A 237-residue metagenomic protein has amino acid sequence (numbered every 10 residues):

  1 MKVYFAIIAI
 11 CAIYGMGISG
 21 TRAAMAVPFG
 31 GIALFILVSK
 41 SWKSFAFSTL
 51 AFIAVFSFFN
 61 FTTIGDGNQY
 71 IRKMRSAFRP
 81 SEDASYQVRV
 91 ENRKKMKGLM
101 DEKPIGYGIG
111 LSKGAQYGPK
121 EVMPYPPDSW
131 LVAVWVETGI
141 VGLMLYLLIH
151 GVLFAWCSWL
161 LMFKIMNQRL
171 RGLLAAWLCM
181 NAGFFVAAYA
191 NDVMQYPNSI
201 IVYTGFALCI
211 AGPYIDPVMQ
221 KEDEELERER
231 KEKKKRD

Functional and structural regions predicted by a protein language model:
M1-V38, S158-W159: Alpha-helical transmembrane segments of multi-pass inner-membrane proteins
Y4, A23-M25, K43-T49, Q195-I200: Short, aromatic-rich membrane-interface segments at the entry and exit of alpha-helical transmembrane domains
A9-I10, M25-L37, A51-V55, G151-L153 (+1 more regions): Hydrophobic transmembrane alpha-helices of multi-pass, membrane-embedded glycosylation machinery
I10-S19, I36-P80, K97-D101: A membrane-periplasm/extracellular boundary helix in multi-pass inner-membrane enzymes that assemble envelope glycans
I18, M25, S41, V152-M166 (+2 more regions): Juxtamembrane transmembrane-helix termini
A33, I140-F185, A211: Hydrophobic transmembrane alpha-helices and their immediate junctions
F78-T138, L161-M162: Long extracytoplasmic/lumenal interhelical loops at the membrane interface of multi-pass membrane proteins
L174-K234: Transmembrane alpha-helices of multi-pass inner-membrane enzymes
